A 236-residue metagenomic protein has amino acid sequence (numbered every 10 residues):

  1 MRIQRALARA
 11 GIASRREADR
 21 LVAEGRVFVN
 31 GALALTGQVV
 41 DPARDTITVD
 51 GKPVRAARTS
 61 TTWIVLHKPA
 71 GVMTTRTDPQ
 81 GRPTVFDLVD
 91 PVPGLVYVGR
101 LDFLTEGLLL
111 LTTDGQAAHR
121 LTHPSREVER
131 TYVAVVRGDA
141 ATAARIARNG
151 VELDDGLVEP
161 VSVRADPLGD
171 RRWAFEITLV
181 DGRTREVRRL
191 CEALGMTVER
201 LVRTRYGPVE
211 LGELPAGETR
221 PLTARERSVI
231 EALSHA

Functional and structural regions predicted by a protein language model:
M1-A236: Basic, flexible Lys/Arg- and Gly-enriched helix-loop patches that mediate nucleic-acid binding at interfaces with rRNA
